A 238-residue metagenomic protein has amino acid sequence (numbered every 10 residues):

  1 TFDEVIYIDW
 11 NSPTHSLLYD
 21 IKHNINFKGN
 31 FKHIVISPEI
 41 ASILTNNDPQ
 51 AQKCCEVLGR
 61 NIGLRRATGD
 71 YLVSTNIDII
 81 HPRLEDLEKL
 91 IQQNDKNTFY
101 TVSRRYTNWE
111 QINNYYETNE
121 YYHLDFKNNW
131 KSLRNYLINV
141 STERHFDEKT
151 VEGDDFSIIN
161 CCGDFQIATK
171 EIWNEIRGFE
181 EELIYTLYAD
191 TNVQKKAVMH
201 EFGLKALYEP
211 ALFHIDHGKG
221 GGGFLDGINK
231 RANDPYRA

Functional and structural regions predicted by a protein language model:
F2-P13, K32-P38: Short beta-strand/loop segment that forms part of the nucleotide-sugar
P13-D20, W109-E110: Short, charged/polar "capping" segments at the starts of alpha-helices and the immediately preceding loops
L17-R66: Active-site-proximal specificity loops/subdomain of glycosyltransferases
I36, Y100-R105, E209, F213-I215: Short glycine/serine/threonine-enriched helix-capping/active-site loop that flanks the nucleotide-sugar donor pocket
E56-N61, I79, L84, C161-F165 (+1 more regions): Conserved glycosyltransferase catalytic-site signature
L64, P82-E181: Conserved catalytic core of nucleotide-sugar-dependent glycosyltransferases
G69-P82: Short beta-strand-to-loop acidic/aromatic patch adjacent to the donor-nucleotide binding site
D154-D155, I159-C162, E182-A238: C-terminal catalytic/acceptor-binding lobe
